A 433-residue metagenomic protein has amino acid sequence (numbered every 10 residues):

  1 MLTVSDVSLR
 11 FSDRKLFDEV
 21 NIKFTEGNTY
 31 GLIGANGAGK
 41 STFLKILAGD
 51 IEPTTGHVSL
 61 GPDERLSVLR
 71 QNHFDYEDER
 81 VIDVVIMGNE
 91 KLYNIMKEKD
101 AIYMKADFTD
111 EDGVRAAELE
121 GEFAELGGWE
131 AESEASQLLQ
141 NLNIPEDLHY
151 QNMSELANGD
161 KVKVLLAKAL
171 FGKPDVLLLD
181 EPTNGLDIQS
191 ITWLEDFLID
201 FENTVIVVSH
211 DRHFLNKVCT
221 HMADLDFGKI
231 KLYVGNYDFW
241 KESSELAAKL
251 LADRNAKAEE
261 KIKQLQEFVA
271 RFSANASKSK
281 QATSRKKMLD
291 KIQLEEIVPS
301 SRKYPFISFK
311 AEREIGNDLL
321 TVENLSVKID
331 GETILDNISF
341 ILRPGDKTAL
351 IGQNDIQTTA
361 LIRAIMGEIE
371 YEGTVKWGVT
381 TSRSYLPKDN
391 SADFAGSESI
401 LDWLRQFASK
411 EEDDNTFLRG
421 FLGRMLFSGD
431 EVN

Functional and structural regions predicted by a protein language model:
M1-N255, F309-N433: ABC ATP-binding cassette signature C-motif
T25-E26, L179, S277-K280, S301-R302: Short low-complexity stretches enriched in small and charged residues
S243-F268, F272-I292, E296: Intracellular alpha-helical coupling/juxtamembrane segments of multi-pass membrane proteins
V298-E314: Short, flexible cytosolic linker that couples an ABC transmembrane/permease module to its adjacent nucleotide-binding
